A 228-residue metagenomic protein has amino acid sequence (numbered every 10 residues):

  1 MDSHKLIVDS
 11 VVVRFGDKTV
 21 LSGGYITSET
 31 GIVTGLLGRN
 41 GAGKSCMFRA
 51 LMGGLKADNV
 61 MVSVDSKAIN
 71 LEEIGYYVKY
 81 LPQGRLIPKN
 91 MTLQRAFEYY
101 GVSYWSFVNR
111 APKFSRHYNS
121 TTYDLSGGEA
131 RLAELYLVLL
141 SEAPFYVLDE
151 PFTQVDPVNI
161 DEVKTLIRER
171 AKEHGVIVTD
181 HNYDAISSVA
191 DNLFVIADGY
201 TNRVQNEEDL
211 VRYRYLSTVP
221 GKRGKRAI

Functional and structural regions predicted by a protein language model:
L6-V8, V20-G23: Conserved structural motif at the start of ABC-family nucleotide-binding domains
L37-R39: The feature captures the beta-strand-to-loop junction immediately N-terminal to the Walker
M52: Helix-to-loop junction immediately C-terminal to a conserved catalytic motif
A57-Y76: Conserved ABC transporter NBD signature motif
Y80, G84, K89-W105: Q-loop/switch helix immediately C-terminal to the Walker
E150-P151: Walker B catalytic motif
Y200-K225: Conserved beta-strand-loop-alpha-helix hinge in the C-terminal portion of ABC ATPase nucleotide-binding domains
